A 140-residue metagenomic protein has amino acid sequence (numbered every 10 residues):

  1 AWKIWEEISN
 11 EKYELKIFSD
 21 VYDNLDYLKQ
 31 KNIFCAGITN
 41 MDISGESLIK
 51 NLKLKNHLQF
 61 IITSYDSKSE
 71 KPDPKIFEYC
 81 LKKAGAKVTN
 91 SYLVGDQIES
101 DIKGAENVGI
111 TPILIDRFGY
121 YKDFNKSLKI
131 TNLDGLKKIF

Functional and structural regions predicted by a protein language model:
A1-K3, K16, Y22, D26-K29 (+1 more regions): Asp-based, Mg2+/Mn2+-dependent phosphohydrolase catalytic module
E6-L15: Surface-exposed cleft-lining segments at the edges of enzyme active sites
